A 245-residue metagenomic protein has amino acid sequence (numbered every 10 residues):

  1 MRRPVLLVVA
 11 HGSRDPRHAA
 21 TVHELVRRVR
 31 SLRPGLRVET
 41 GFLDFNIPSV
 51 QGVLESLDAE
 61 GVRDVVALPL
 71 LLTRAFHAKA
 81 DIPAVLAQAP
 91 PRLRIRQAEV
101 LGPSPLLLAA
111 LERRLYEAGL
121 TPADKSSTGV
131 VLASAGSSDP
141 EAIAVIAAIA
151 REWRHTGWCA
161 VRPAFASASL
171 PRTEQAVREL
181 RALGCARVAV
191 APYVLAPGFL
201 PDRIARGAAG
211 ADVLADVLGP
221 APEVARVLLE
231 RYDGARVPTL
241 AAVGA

Functional and structural regions predicted by a protein language model:
M1-A245: Active-site-proximal alpha-helix that buttresses catalytic centers in soluble enzyme cores
